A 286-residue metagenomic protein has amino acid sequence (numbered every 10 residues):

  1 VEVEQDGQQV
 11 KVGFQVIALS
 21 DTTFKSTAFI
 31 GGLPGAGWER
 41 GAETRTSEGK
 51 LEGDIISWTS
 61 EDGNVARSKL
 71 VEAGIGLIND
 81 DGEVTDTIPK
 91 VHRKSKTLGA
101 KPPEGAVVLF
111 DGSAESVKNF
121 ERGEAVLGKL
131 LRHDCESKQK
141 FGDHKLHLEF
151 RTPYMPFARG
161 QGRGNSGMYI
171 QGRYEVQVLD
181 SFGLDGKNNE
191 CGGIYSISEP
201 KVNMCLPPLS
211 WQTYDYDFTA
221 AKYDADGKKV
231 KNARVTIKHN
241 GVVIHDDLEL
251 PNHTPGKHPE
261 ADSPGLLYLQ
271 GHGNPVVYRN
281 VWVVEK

Functional and structural regions predicted by a protein language model:
E2-V12: Mature N-terminal, pre-catalytic/accessory segment of carbohydrate-active enzymes
V10-K11, I17-K286: Carbohydrate-interacting regions of secretory-pathway proteins
